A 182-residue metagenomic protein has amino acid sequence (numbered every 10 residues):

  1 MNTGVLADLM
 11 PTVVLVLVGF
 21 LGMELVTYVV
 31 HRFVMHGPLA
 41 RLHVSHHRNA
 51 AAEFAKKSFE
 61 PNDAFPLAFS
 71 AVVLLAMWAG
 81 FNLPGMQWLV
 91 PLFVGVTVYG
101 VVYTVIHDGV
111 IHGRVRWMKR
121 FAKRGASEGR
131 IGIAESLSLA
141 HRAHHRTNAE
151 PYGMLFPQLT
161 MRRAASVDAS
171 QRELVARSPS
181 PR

Functional and structural regions predicted by a protein language model:
N2-M10, V18, G22, G37-P38 (+3 more regions): Cytosolic/stromal cytosol-facing helical appendages immediately following the last transmembrane segment
H31: Residue-level signal for inorganic ion chemistry
A71-A79: Alpha-helical transmembrane segments of multipass membrane proteins
